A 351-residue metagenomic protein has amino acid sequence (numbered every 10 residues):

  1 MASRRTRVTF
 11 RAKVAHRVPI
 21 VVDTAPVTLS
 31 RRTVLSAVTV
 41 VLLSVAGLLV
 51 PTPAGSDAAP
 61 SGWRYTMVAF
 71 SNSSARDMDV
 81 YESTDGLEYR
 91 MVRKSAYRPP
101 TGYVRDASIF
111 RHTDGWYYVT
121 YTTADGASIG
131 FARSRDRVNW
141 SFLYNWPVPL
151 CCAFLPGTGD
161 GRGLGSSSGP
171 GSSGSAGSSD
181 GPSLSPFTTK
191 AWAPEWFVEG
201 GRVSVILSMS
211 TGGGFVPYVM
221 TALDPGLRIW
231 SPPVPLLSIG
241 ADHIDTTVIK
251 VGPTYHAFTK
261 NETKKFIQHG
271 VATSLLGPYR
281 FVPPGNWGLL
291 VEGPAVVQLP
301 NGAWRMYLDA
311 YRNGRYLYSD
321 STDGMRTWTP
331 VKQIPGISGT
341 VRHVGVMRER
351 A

Functional and structural regions predicted by a protein language model:
M1-S30: N-terminal secretory signal peptides that target proteins for export/translocation
T6-T9, V45, D77, S128: Hydrophobic residues within membrane-embedded alpha helices
R7, V40, L48, P170-S172 (+1 more regions): Low-complexity, intrinsically disordered segments with a bias for serine/threonine
A12, P19, S44-A46, G163 (+1 more regions): Residue-level detector of alpha-helical transmembrane segments in integral membrane proteins
A12, S36-T39, T340: Low-complexity, intrinsically disordered regions enriched in charged/polar residues
V21-A58: Secretory targeting and sorting signals
A59-A351: Carbohydrate-active catalytic/glycan-binding domains of CAZyme proteins, especially the secreted or lumenal ectodomains
